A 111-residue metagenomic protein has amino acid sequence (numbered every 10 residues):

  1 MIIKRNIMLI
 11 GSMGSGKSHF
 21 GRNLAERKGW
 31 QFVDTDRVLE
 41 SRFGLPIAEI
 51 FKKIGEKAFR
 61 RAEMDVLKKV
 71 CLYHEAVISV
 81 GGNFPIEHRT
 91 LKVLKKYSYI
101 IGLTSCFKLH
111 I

Functional and structural regions predicted by a protein language model:
M1-K4, K69: Phosphate-binding P-loop
L9: Hydrophobic anchor at the beta1->P-loop junction of P-loop NTPases
S12: P-loop (Walker A) phosphate-binding loop of NTP-binding proteins
S15: ATP-binding Walker
S18: Walker A/P-loop
Q31, T35-K95: ATP-dependent small-molecule kinase phosphotransfer cores that center on conserved nucleotide phosphate-binding segments
L94-I111: Conserved phosphate-donor/acceptor-positioning beta-strand/loop module used by diverse small-molecule
